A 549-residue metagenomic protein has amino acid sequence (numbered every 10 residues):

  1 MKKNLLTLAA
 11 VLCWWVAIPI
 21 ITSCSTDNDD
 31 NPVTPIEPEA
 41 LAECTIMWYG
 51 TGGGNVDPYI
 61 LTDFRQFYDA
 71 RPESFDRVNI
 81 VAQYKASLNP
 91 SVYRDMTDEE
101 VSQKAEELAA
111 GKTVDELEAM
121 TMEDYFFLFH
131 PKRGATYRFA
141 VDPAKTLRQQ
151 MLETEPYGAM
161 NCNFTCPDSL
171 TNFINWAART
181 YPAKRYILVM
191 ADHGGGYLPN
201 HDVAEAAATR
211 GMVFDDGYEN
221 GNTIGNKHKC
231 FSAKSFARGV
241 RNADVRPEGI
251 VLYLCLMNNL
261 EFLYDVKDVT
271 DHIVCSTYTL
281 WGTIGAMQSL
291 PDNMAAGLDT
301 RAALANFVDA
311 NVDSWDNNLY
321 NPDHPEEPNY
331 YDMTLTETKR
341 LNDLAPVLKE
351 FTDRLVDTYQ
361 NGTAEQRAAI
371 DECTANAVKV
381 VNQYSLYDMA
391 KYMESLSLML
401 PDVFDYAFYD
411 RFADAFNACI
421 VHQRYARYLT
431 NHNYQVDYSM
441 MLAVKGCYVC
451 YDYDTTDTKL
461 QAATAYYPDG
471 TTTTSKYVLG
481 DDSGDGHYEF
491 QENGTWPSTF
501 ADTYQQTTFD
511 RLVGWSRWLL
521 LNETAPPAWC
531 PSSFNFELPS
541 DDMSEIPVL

Functional and structural regions predicted by a protein language model:
M1, V16-A42: Bacterial Sec-dependent N-terminal signal peptides
M1-L12: Bacterial N-terminal signal peptides that target proteins for export
D30, E37-I60, R71, K85-S91 (+5 more regions): Cell-envelope and extracellular/periplasmic
V33, V203-L549: Terminal, contiguous helix-loop blocks that mediate binding/assembly
A42-T45, S74-I80, Y181-I187, D244-G249 (+1 more regions): Loop/turn elements at helix/coil->beta-strand transitions in domains of secreted/extracellular proteins
G52-N55, A86-P90, D192-L198, Y218-E219 (+2 more regions): Solvent-exposed loop/turn segments at secondary-structure junctions within structured extracellular/periplasmic domains
L61-F64, Y68, P167-N175, A233 (+2 more regions): Extracytoplasmic/secreted envelope proteins and their assembly/folding machinery, especially bacterial periplasmic
V81-K184, L198, E205-E219: Substrate-binding cleft of extracellular glycoside hydrolase catalytic domains
